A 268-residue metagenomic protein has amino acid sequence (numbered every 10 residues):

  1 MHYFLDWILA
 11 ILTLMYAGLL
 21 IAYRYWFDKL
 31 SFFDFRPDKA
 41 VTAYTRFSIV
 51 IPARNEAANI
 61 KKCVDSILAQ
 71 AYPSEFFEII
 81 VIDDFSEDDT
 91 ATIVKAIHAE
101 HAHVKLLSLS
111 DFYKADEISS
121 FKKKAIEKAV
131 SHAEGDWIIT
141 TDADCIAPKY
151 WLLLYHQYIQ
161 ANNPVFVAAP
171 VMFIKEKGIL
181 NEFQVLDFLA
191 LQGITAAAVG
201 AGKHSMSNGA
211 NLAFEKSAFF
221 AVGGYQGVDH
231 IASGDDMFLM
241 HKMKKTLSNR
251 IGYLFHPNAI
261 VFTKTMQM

Functional and structural regions predicted by a protein language model:
M1-A43, E182-V185: N-terminal membrane-anchoring/stem segments of glycan-assembly enzymes
K29-F35, E56-Q70: Short, well-formed alpha-helical segments that are part of the catalytic scaffolds of diverse glycosyltransferases
T45-S48, E78, F238: Cell-envelope/extracellular polymer assembly enzymes that use nucleotide-activated donors
V64-A115: Acidic donor-binding segment of Leloir-type glycosyltransferases
D89, T141-Y158: Acidic donor-binding/catalytic loop of UDP-sugar-dependent glycosyltransferases, especially processive GT2
I138: Short aromatic/hydrophobic "clamp" motif used to bind/position activated sugar donors
I159-Q192, S217-F220, Y225-M268: Catalytic donor/gating beta->alpha subdomain of glycosyltransferases that bind UDP-sugars
F173, T195-A213, P257-V261: A recurrent flexible, glycine/aromatic-enriched loop bordering the glycosyltransferase active site that acts as
